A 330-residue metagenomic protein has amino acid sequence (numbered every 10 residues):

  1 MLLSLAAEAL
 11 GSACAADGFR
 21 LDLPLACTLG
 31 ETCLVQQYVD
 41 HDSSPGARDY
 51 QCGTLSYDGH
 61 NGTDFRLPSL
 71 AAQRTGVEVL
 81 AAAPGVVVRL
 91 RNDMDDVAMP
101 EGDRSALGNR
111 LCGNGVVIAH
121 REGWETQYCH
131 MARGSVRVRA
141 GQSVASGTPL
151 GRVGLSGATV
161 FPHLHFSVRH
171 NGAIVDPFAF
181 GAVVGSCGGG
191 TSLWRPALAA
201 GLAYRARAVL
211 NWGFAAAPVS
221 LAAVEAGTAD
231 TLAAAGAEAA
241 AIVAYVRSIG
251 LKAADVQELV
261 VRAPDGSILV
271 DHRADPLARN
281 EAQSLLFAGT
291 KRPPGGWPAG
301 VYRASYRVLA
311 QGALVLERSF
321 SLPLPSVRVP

Functional and structural regions predicted by a protein language model:
A13-G46, S105-G108, R137-Q142, S167-Y245 (+1 more regions): Acidic, glycine-rich catalytic/binding loops that coordinate metals and/or anionic ligands
D42-A81, L90-G108, S220-A239: Short glycine/threonine/proline-enriched tight-turn/helix- or strand-capping micro-motif at secondary-structure
R74-G76, A82-R133, V168, Q257: Zn2+-dependent peptidoglycan hydrolase active-site motif and core
E78-R89, R137-R152: Short, well-structured beta-strand-loop connectors
L269-N280: Solvent-exposed serine/threonine-rich low-complexity stretches and specific carbohydrate-binding patches
A278-R292: Aromatic sugar-binding surface patches on proteins that engage polysaccharides or sugar-phosphate polymers
P298-L309: A short tyrosine-centered beta-strand micro-motif
A313-P330: Short beta-strand elements
